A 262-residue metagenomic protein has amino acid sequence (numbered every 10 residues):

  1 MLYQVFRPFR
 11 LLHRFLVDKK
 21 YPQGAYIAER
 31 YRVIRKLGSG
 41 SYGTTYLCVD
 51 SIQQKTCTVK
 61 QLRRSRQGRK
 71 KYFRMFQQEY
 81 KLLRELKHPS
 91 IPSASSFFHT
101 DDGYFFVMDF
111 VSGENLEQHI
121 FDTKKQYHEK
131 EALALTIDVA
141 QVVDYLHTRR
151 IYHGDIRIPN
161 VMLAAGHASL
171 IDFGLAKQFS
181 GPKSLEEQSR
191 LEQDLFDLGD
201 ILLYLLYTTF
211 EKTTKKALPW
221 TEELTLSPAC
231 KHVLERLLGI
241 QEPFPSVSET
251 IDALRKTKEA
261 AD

Functional and structural regions predicted by a protein language model:
T44: Conserved N-lobe ATP-binding subsite of Hanks-type protein kinase domains, especially the beta3 VAIK lysine
D50-F73: ATP-binding glycine-rich loop module of kinase domains
K70-E85: AlphaC helix of the eukaryotic protein kinase fold
S93-Y104: Short beta-strand micro-motifs within the conserved protein kinase catalytic domain, predominantly in the N-lobe
L116-Y127: AlphaC helix of the protein kinase catalytic domain
L135-T136: Activation segment signature within eukaryotic-like protein kinase domains
H147-L163: Catalytic-loop of the protein kinase fold
L175-H232: C-lobe/activation-segment region of protein kinase-like
